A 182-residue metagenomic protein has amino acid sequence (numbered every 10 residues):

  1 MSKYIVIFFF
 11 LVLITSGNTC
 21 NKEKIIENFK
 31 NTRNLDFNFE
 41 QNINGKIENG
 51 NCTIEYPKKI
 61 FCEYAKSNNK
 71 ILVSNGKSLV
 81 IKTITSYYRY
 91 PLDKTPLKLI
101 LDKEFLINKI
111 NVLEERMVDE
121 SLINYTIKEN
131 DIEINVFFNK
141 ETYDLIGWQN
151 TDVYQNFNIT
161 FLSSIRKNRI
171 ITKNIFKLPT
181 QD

Functional and structural regions predicted by a protein language model:
Y4-L13: Sec-dependent N-terminal signal peptides
V12-N21: Bacterial Sec-dependent signal peptides at the C-terminal "C-region" and cleavage site
E27-I47: A short, Trp-centered hydrophobic/proline-enriched beta-strand micro-motif
N31, T53-K59, S74-S78, E120 (+1 more regions): Short, solvent-exposed coil/turn segments at beta-strand boundaries
Q41, K66, I84, Q149-D152: Beta-turn initiation residues at beta-strand->coil junctions
C52-L101, N158: An acidic-aromatic
I84-L122, I127: Flexible, surface-exposed loop/linker segments and immediately adjacent secondary-structure boundaries
I110, E114-D182: Gly/Pro-enriched, hydrophobic low-complexity segments that function as extracytoplasmic propeptides/linkers
